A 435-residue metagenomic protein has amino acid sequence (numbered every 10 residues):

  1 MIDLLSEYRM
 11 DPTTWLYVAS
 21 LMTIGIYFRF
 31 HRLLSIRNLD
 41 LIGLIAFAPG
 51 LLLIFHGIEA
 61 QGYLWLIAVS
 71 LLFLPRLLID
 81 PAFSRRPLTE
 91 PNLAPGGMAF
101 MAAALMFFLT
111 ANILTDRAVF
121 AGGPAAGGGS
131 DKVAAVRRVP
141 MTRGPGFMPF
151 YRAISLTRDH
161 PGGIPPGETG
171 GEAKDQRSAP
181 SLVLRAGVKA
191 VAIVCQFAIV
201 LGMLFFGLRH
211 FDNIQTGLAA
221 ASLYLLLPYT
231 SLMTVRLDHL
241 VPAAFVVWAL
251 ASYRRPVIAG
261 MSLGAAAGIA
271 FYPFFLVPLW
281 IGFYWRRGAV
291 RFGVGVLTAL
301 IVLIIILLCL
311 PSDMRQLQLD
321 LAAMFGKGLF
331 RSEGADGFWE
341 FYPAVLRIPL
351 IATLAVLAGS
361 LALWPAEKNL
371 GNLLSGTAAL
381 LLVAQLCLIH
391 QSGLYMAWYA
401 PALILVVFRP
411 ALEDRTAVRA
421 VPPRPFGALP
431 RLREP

Functional and structural regions predicted by a protein language model:
M1, P410, D414-P435: Short, intrinsically disordered terminal tails adjacent to the first/last structured region
M1-L250, V257, Y284-M396, A400 (+1 more regions): Primarily membrane-embedded glycan-assembly and transfer machineries that use lipid-linked glycans
V257-W285, I389-L394: Transmembrane helices and adjacent periplasmic/lumenal helix-loop junctions of polyprenol-phosphate-dependent
G260-L263, M396-P401, D414-V418: Composition- and surface-driven signal marking solvent-exposed, interaction-prone regions in large proteins
